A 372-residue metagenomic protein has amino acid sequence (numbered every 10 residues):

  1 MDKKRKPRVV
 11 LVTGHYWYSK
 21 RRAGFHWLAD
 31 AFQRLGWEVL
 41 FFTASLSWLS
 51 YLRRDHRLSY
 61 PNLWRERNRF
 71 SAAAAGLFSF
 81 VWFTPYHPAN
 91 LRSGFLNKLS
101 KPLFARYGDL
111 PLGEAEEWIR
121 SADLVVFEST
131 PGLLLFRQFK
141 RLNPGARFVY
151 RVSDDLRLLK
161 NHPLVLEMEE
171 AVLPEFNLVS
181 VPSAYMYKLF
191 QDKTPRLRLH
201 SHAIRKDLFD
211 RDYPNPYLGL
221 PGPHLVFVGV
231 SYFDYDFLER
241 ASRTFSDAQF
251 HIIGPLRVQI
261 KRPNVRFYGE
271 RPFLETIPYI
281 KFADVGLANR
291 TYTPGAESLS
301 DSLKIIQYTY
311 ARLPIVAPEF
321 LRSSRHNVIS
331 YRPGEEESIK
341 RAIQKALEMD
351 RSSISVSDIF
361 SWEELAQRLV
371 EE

Functional and structural regions predicted by a protein language model:
S19-A23, Y232, L274, P278-Y279 (+2 more regions): Nucleotide-sugar-dependent
L28, R106-E117, A122, Q138 (+2 more regions): Membrane-proximal helix-turn-helix segments that form the acceptor-binding/catalytic region of lipid-linked
F176-L197, R325: A short, active-site helix/loop in glycosyltransferases that binds the activated sugar's phosphate group
Y185, H200-K206, D212: Carbohydrate-associated surface elements
Y217-F233, E239-S242, F250-I253: Conserved donor-binding/catalytic core segment of Leloir-type glycosyltransferases
G254-V285: Nucleotide-activated donor-binding/catalytic signature segment of Leloir-type glycosyltransferases, i.e., the conserved
S324-K345: Change "using UDP/GDP/dTDP sugars" to "using nucleotide sugars
L347-E372: A charged, aromatic-enriched C-terminal amphipathic alpha-helix characteristic of glycosyltransferases across folds
